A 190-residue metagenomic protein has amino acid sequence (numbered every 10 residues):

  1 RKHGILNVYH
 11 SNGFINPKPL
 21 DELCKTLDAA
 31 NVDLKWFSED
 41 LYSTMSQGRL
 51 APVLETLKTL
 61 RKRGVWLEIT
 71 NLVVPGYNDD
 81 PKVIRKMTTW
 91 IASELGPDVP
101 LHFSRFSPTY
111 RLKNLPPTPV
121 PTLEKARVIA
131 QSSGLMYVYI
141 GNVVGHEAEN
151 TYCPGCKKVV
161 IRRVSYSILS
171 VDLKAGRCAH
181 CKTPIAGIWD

Functional and structural regions predicted by a protein language model:
R1-T118: Conserved AdoMet/S-adenosylmethionine-binding subsite of the radical SAM
N78-D190: Auxiliary Fe-S-binding modules of radical SAM enzymes
